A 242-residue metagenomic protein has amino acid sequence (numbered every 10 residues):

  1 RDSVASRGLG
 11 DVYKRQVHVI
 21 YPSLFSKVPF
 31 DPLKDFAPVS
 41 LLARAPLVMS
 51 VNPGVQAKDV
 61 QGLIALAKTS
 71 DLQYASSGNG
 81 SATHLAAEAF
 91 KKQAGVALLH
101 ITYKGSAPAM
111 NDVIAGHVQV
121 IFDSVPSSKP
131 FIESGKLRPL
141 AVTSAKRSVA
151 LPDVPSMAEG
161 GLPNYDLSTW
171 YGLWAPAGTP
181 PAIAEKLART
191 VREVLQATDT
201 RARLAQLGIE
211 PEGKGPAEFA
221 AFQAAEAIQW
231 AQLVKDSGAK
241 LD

Functional and structural regions predicted by a protein language model:
R1-Y13: Single conserved hydrophobic/aromatic residue that forms the stacking wall/gate of nucleotide- or nucleobase-binding
S6, A67-S70, A89, Q93 (+3 more regions): Short helices/loops that flank or line small-molecule/ion binding pockets
G8, D59, T102, G116-H117 (+8 more regions): Conserved functional loop/turn residues at catalytic and ligand-binding sites
D11-K14, Q73, Q119-D123, P139-A141 (+1 more regions): Paired acidic/hydrophobic, glycine-rich loop segments that form the ligand-binding mouth/hinge of periplasmic-binding
V17-K27, H84, A89-Q93, V120-V154: A ligand-binding cleft/hinge motif common to bilobed small-molecule-binding domains
S23-P108, M157, W170-R203: Hinge/capping helix and adjacent helix->loop/strand transition within the periplasmic-binding protein
K92-Q93, E159, P181-D242: An extracytoplasmic/periplasmic, membrane-proximal ligand-sensing/linker region
